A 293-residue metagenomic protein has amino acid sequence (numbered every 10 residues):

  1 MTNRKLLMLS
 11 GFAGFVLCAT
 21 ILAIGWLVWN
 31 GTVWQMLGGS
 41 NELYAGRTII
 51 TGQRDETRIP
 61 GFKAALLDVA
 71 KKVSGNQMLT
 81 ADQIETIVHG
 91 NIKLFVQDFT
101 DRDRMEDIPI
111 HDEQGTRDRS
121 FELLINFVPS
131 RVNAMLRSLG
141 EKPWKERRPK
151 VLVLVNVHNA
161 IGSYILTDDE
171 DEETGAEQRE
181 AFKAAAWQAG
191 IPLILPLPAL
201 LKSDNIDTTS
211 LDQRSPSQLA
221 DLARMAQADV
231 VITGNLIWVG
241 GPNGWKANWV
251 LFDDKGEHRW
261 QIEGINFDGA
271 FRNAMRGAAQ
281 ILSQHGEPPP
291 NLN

Functional and structural regions predicted by a protein language model:
T2-F15: N-terminal Sec-pathway targeting helices
G14-G25: Hydrophobic membrane-insertion alpha-helices, especially the h-region of bacterial N-terminal signal peptides
G39-N41, I59-G75, N126-F127, V132 (+5 more regions): C-terminal/domain-edge helix-coil "capping" segments
L43-H89, Q97-D107: N-terminal Sec/ER secretory leader and immediately downstream segment of secreted/extracellular precursors
Y44-R47, T51, L124, V128-R131 (+1 more regions): Amphipathic beta-strand/beta-sheet edge segments enriched in Tyr/Trp
F62-I87, R147-Q213: N-terminal segment of the mature soluble domain
M78, D82-V155: Signal peptide-directed extracytoplasmic domains
L94-I108, S120, L152-N156, L195 (+1 more regions): A short, hydrophobic beta-strand-centered structural micro-motif
